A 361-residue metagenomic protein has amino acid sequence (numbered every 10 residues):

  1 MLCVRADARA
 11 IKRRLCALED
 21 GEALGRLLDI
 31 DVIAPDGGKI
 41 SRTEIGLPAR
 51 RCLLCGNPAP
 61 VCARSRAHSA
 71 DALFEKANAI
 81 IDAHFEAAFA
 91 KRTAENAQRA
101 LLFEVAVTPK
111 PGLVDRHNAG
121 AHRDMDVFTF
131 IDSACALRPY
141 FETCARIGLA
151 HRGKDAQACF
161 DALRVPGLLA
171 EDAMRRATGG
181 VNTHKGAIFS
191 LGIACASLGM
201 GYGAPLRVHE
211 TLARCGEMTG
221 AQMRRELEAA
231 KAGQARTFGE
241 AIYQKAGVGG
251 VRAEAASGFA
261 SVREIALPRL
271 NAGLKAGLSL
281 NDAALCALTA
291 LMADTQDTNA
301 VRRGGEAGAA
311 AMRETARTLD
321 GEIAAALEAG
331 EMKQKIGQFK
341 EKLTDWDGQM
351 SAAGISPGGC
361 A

Functional and structural regions predicted by a protein language model:
M1, I30-G37, K185-I188: Short, glycine/charge-rich beta-strand/loop segments that flank catalytic centers and engage negatively charged groups
L2-A10: Short beta-strand-to-loop capping motifs
R9-E86: Long, contiguous binding/interaction regions
K12, I188-G192, D282-T289: Non-catalytic, well-ordered alpha-helical scaffold segments
H68-A72, K76, W346-A361: C-terminal structured interaction module
A79-A156, F160, L198-G348: Phosphate-rich cofactor/ligand-interacting catalytic cores and adjacent structured alpha/beta frameworks
T143-M200: Long, hydrophobic/aromatic-enriched structural stretches that serve as scaffold segments
